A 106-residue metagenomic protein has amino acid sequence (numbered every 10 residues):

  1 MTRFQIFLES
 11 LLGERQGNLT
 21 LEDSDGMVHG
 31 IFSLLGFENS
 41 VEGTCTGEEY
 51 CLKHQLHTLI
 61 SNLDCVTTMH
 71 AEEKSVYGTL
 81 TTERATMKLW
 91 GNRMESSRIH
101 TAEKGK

Functional and structural regions predicted by a protein language model:
M1-A71, Y77-K106: Central antiparallel beta-sheet cores of small beta-barrel/beta-sandwich binding domains
